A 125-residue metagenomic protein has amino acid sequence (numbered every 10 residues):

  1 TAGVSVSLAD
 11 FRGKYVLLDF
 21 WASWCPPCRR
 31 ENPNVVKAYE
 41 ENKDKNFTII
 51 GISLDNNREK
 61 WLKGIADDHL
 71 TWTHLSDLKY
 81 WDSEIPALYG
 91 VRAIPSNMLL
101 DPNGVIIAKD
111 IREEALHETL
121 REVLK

Functional and structural regions predicted by a protein language model:
T1-V16: A short beta-strand-turn-helix
R12, F20-K37: Conserved redox-active cysteine motifs that mediate thiol-disulfide chemistry, especially di-cysteine Cys-X(1-2)-Cys
R12-K14, D44, V91: Active-site acidic short loop of glycosyltransferases
D19, I49-S53, L75: Short beta-strand segments
R30-D68, Y80-A87: Structural microenvironment flanking redox-active thiols in thiol-disulfide oxidoreductases
D68-L70, D77-L124: Thiol/disulfide oxidoreductase modules built on the thioredoxin-like
